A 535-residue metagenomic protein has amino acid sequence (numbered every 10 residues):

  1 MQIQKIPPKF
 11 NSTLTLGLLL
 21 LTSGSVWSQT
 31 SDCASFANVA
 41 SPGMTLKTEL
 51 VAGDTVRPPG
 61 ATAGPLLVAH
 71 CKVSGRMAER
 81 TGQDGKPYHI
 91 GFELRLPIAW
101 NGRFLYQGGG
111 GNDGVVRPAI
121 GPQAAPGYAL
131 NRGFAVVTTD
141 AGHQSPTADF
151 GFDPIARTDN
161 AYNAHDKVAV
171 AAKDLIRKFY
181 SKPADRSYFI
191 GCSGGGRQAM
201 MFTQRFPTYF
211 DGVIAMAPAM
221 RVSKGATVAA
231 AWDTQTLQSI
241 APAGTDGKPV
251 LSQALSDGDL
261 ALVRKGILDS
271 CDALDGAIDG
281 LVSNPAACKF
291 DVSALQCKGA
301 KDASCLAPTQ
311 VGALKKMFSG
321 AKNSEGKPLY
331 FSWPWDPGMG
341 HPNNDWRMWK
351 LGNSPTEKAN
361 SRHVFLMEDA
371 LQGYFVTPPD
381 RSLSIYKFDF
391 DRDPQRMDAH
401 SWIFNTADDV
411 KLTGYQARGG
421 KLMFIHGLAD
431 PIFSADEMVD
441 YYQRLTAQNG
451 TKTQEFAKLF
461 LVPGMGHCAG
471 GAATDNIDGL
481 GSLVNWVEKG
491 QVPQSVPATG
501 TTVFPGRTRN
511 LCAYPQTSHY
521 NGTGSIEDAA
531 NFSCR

Functional and structural regions predicted by a protein language model:
Q2-T15: Bacterial N-terminal signal peptides that target proteins for export
T22-S28: N-terminal signal peptide c-region/cleavage motif recognized by signal peptidases
S28-R103, V116, P122-A124, R264 (+5 more regions): Catalytic-loop region of hydrolases
N101, G109-S181, T227-V228, S382-F404 (+1 more regions): Cap/lid segment of the alpha/beta-hydrolase catalytic domain
I190-G195, A199: Gly/Ala-rich beta-loop-alpha elbow adjacent to hydrolase catalytic centers
M201-T203, T208-S324: A catalytic-pocket lid/entrance helix-loop region that shapes and gates access to the active site across common
F424-H426: Short beta-strand/loop motif that positions the catalytic acidic residue of the alpha/beta-hydrolase fold
I432-D436: Conserved alpha/beta-hydrolase "acid-adjacent" motif
